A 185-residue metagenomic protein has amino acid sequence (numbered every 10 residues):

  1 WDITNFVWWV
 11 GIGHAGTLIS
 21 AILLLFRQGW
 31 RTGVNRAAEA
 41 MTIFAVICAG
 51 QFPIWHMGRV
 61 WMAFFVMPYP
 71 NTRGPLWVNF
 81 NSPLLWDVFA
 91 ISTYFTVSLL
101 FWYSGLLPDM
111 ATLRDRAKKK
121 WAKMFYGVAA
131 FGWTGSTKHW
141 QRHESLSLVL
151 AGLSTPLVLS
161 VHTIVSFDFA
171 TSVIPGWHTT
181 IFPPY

Functional and structural regions predicted by a protein language model:
W1-I12, L76: N-terminal regions that are enriched for targeting/export leaders and immediately downstream pro/stem segments
N5-W9, I54, W86, T96: Hydrophobic alpha-helical transmembrane segments of multi-pass membrane proteins
W9-L25, I47, S98-F101: Central hydrophobic cores of alpha-helical transmembrane segments in multi-pass inner-membrane proteins across all
L24-E39, M62-G74: Flexible loop linkers connecting adjacent transmembrane helices in multi-pass alpha-helical membrane transporters
G33-A40, V149-T155: Membrane-interfacial loop-to-transmembrane alpha-helix junctions, especially the N-terminal start
T42-H56: Hydrophobic alpha-helical membrane-insertion segments
P53-F65: Transmembrane alpha-helix boundary signature
P75, F80-Y185: Long, contiguous internal "core" modules enriched in hydrophobic/ aromatic residues
